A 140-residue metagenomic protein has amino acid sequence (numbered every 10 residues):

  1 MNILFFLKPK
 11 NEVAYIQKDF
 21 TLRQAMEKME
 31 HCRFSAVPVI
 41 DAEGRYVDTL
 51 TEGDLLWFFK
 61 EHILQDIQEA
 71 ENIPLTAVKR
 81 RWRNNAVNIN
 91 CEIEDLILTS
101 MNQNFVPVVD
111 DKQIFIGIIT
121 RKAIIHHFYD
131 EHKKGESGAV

Functional and structural regions predicted by a protein language model:
M1-E12, T51-Q103, T120-V140: Tandem CBS (Bateman) regulatory domains
N2-E43: N-terminal leader/targeting helix
Q17, N88, D110: Small/polar loops that bind or transfer phosphate-bearing groups
Q17, Q24, Q65-Q68, Q103 (+1 more regions): Residue-identity detector for glutamine
F20, C91, K112: A broadly conserved detector of short glycine/acidic/proline-rich loop/turn motifs that flank catalytic sites and bind
M29-C32, V37-D54, S100, V108-A123: A glycine-centered beta-loop-beta connector
